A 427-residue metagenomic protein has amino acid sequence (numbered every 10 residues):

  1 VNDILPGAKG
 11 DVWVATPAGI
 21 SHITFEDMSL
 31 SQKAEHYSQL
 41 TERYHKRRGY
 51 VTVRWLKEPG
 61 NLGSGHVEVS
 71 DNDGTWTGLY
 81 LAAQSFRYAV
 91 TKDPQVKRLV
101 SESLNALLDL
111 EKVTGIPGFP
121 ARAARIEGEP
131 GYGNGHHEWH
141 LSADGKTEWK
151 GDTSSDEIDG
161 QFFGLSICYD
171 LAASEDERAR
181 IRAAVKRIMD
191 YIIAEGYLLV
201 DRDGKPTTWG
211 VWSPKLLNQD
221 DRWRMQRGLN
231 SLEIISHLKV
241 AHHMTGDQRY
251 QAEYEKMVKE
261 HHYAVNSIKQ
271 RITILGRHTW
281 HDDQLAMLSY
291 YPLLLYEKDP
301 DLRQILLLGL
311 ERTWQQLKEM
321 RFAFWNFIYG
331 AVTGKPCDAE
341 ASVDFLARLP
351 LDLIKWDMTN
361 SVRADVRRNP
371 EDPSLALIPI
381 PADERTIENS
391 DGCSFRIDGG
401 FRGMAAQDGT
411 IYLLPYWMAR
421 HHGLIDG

Functional and structural regions predicted by a protein language model:
P6-K9: Residue-level detector of Asp-centered blade-edge/turn motifs that repeat once per structural unit in beta-propeller
D11-V14: Conserved beta-propeller blade signature
A18, T24-Y44, A286-G427: Terminal, non-catalytic domain-edge segments
Q32-P59, L99-I116, A183-R202, R249-Q270 (+3 more regions): Long, well-ordered core segments of solenoidal/helical folds
R47-N61, S70, R98-Q226: Extended ligand-binding groove/face enriched in aromatic
G78-D93, G145, G160-E177, W223 (+5 more regions): Well-ordered alpha-helical scaffold segments within catalytic/enzyme domains
E177-A331: Elongated scaffolding segments in large macromolecular assemblies, built predominantly from amphipathic alpha-helices
